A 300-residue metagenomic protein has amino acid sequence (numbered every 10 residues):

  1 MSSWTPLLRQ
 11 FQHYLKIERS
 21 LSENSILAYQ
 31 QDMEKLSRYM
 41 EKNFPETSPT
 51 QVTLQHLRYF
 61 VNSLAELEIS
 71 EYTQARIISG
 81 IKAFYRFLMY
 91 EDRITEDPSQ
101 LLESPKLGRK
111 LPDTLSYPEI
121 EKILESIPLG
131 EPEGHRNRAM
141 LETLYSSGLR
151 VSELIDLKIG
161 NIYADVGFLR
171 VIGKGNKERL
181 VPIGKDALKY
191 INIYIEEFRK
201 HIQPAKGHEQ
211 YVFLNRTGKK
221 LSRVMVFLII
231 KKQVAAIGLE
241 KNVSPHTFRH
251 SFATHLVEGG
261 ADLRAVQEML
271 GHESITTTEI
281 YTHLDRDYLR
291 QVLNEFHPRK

Functional and structural regions predicted by a protein language model:
M1-K300: Conserved catalytic core of the tyrosine transesterase superfamily
